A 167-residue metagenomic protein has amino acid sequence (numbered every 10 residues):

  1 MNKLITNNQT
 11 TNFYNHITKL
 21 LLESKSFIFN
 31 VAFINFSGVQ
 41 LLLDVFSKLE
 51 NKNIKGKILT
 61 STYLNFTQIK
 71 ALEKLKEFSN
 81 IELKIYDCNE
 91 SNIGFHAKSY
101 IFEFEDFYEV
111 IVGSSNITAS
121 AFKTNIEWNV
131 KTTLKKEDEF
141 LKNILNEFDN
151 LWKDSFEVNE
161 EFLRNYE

Functional and structural regions predicted by a protein language model:
M1-E167: PLD/PLD-like phosphodiesterase catalytic module centered on the HKD motif
